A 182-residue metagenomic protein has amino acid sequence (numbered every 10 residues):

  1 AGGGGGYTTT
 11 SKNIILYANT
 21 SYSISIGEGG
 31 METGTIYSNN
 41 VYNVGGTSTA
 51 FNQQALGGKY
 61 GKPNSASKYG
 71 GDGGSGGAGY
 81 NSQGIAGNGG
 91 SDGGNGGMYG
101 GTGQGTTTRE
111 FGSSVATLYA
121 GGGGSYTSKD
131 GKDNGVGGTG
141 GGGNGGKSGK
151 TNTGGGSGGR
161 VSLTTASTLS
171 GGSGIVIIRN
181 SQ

Functional and structural regions predicted by a protein language model:
A1-Q182: Low-complexity, glycine/proline-biased repetitive segments and flexible coils/loops
